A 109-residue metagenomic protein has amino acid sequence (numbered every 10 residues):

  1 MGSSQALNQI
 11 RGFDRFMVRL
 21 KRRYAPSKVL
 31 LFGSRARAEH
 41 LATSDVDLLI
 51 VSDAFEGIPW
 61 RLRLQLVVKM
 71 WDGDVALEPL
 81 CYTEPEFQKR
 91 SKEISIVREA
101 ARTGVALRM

Functional and structural regions predicted by a protein language model:
M1-K28, A36-A42, S52-M109: Catalytic core of pol beta-like nucleotidyltransferases
D47-I50: Short beta-strand->loop micro-motif that forms the acidic, two-metal-ion catalytic signature in nucleotide-processing
